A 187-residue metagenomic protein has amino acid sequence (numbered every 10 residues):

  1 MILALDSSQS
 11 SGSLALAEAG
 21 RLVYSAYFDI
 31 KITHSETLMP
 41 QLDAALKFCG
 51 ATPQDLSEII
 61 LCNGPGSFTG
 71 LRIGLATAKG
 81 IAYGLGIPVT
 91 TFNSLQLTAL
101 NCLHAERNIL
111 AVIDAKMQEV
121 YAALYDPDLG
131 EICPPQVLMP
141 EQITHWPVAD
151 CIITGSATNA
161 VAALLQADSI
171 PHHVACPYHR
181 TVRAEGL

Functional and structural regions predicted by a protein language model:
M1-P65: N-terminal beta-alpha supersecondary unit
S13, L22-Y24, G64-S67, L71 (+3 more regions): Glycine-rich, flexible loop/turn motifs
R21, P88-R180: Surface "functional belts" at beta-alpha junctions
D29-T37, F68, R72, A76 (+2 more regions): Residues at secondary-structure transition points
T37-P40, A76, G80, L97 (+1 more regions): Short amphipathic alpha-helical face segments that pack within enzyme cores and frequently flank/anchor catalytic
A45-C49, G84, C102, A184-L187: Stable alpha-helical structural segments in soluble proteins, enriched in small hydrophobic residues
E58-S94: DPxDG-like acidic metal-binding loop motif
